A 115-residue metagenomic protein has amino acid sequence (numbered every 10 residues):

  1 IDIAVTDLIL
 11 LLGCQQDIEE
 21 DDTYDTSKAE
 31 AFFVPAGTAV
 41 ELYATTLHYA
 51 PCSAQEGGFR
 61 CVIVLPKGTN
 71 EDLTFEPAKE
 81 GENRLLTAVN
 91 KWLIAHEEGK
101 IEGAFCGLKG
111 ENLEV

Functional and structural regions predicted by a protein language model:
I1-A36, A50-V115: Active-site region of the double-stranded beta-helix
T38-V40, T45-Y49: Histidine-centered metal-chelating micro-motifs
